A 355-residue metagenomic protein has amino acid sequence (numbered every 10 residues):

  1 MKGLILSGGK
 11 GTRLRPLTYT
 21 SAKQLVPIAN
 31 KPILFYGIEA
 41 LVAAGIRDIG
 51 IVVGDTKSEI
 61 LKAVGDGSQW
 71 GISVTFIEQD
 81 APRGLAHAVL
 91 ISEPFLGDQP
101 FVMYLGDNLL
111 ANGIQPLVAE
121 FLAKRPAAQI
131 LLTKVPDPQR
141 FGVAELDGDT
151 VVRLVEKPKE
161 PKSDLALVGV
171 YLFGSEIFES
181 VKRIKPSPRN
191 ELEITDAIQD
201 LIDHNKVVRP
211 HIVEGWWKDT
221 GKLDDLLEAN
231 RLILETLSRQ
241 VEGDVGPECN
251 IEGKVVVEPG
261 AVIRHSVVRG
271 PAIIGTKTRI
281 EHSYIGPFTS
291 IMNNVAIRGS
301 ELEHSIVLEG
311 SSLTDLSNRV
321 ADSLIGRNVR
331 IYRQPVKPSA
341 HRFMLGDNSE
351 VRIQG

Functional and structural regions predicted by a protein language model:
K2-I5, R13, P27, K31-L105 (+4 more regions): Conserved N-terminal catalytic core of the sugar/cofactor nucleotidyltransferase
G9, D107, K134, K222: Active-site glycine-centered loops adjacent to acidic/histidine catalytic or metal-binding residues that shape
G9, D55, S175-E176, D224: Alpha-helix/helix-capping structural signal
L25, A144-L146, P210: A structural signal for short hydrophobic beta-strand segments in well-ordered beta-sheet cores
P27, Y171-L172, T220: Short aromatic/basic micro-patch
G50-G54, L131-L132, L324: Short internal beta-strands
L110-K185: Conserved core of the sugar-phosphate nucleotidyltransferase
R183-G355: Left-handed beta-helix
